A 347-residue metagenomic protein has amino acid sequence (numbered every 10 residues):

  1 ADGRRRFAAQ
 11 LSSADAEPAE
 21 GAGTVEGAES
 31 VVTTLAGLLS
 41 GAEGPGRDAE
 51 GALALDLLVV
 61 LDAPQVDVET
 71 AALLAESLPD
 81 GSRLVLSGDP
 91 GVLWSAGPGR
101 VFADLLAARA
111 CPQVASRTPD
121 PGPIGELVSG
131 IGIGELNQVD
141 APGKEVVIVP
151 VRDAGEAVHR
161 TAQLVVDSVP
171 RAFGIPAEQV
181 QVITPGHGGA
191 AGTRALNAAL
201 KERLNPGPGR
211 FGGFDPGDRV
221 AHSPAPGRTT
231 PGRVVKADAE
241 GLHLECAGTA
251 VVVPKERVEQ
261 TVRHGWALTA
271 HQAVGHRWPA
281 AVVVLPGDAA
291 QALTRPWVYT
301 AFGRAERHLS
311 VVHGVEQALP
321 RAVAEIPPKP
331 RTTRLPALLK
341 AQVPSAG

Functional and structural regions predicted by a protein language model:
A1-E145: ASCE P-loop NTPase helicase motor core
Q10-S13, L74-E76, N197-E202, W297-F302 (+1 more regions): Short, solvent-exposed amphipathic alpha-helical segments in soluble enzyme and RNA/protein-processing domains
G23, A49-E50, A75-E76, W94 (+8 more regions): Replace "in large, NTP-powered and nucleic-acid-processing enzymes" with "in large, NTP-powered factors and other
L57-L61, V85, I183, A221 (+1 more regions): Structural motif
L58-V66, P90-G91, A225, A273 (+2 more regions): Conserved Walker B
G91-G227, V235-A237, L242-H243, Q342-G347: Conserved helicase motor core of P-loop NTPases
T230, V235-G347: C-terminal accessory regions
